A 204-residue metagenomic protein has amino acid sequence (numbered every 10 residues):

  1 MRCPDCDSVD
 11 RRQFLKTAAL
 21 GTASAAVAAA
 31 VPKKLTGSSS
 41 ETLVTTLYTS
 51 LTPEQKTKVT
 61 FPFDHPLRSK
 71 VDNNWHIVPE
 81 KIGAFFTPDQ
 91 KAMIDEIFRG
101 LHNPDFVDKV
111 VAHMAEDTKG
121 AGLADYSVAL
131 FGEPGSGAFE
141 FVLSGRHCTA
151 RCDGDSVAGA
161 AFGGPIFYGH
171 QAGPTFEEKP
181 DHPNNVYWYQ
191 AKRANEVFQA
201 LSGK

Functional and structural regions predicted by a protein language model:
M1-Q13: N-terminal secretory signal peptides
Q13-K34: N-terminal export signals
T17-L20, P62, I97-G100: Residues within well-ordered alpha-helical secondary structure of globular protein domains
G21, S50, E54, P104 (+1 more regions): Surface-exposed polar/charged interaction patches
L35-F85: N-terminal mature-domain "stem" immediately C-terminal to a signal peptide or N-terminal signal-anchor/transmembrane
K70-K204: Acidic/His-rich structured neighborhood in mature extracellular/periplasmic domains
